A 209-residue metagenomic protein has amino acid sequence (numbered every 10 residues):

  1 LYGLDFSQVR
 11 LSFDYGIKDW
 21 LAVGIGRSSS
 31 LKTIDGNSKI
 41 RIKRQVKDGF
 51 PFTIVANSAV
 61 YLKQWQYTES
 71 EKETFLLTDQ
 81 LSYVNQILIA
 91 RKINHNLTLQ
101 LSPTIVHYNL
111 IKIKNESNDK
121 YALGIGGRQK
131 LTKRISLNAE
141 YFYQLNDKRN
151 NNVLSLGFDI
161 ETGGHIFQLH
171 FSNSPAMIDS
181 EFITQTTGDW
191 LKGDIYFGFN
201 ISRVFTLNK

Functional and structural regions predicted by a protein language model:
L1-T74, L81-N85, A90-L101, I105-N109 (+2 more regions): Transmembrane beta-barrel domains of Gram-negative outer membranes and organellar outer membranes
N96-L97, L101-F142: A mid-sequence, solvent-exposed acidic-amphipathic segment
D119, N150, G193: Short acidic-hydrophobic sequence patches enriched in Asp/Glu that either
N146-K148: Outer-membrane beta-barrel proteins
